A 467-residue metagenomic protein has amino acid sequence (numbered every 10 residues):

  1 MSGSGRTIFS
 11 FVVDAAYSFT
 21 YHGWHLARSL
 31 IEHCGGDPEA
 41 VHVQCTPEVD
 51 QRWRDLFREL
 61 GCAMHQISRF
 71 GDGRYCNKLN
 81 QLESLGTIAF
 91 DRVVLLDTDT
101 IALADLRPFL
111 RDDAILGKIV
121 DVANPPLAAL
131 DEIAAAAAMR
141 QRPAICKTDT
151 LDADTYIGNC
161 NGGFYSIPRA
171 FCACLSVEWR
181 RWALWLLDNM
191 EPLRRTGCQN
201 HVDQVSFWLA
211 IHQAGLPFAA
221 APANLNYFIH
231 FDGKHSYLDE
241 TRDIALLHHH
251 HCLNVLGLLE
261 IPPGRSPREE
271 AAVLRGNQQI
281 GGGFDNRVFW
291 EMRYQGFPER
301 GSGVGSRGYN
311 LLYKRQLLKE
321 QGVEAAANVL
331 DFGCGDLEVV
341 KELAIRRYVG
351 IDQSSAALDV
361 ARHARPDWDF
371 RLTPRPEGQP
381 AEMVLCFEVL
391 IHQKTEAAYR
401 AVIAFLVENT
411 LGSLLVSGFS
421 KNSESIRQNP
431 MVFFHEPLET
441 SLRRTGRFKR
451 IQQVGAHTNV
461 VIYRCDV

Functional and structural regions predicted by a protein language model:
M1-G73, I88-A89, G418: N-terminal anchoring/stem segment of glycosyltransferases
S2-S4, L151-Y156, A173-G282: A glycosyltransferase accessory/donor-loop signature
S68-A104, P108, L116-I119, S206 (+1 more regions): A conserved donor-nucleotide-binding helix/loop in the catalytic core of Leloir-type glycosyltransferases
A104-A135: Conserved donor-nucleotide/metal-binding helix-loop-beta segment in metal-dependent transferases, i.e., the alpha-helix
D149-S166, F171: A conserved mid-domain beta-alpha-beta active-site/ligand-binding segment of alpha/beta enzyme cores
G281-E377, E396-A401, F405, G412-V467: Class I (Rossmann-like) S-adenosyl-L-methionine-dependent methyltransferase catalytic domain, capturing the SAM-binding
L385: A conserved beta-strand element that flanks and buttresses the S-adenosyl-L-methionine
E388-H392: Short catalytic micro-motifs in class I SAM-dependent methyltransferases
